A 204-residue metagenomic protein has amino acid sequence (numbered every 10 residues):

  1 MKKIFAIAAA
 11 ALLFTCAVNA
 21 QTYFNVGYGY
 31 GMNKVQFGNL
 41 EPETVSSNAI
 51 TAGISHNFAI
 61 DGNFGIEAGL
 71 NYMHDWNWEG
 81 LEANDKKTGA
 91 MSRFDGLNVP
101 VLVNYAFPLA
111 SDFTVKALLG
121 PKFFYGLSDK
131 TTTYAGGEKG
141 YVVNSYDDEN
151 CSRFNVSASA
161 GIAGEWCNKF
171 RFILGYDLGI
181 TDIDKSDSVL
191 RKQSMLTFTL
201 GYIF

Functional and structural regions predicted by a protein language model:
T15-A20: Sec/Tat signal peptide C-region and signal peptidase I cleavage site
T22-F24, G62-I66, A110-F113, N168-L174: Repeated loop/turn-to-beta-strand initiation elements of outer-membrane beta-barrel proteins
Y23, K192-F204: Outer-membrane beta-barrel "beta-signal"
F24-Y28, A68-L70, V101, A117-L119 (+3 more regions): Membrane-embedded beta-strand positions of outer-membrane beta-barrel proteins
Y28-K34, Y72-W76, N98, F107 (+3 more regions): Transmembrane beta-strands of outer-membrane beta-barrel pores
M32-S46, D75-G96, G126-S159, D182-M195: Extracellular/periplasm-exposed beta-strand and loop segments of Gram-negative cell-envelope proteins, dominated by
N48-I54, L97-V101, V115, L119 (+2 more regions): Hydrophobic, lipid-facing positions within transmembrane beta-strands of outer-membrane proteins
N57-G62, V103-L109, W166-N168, I180 (+1 more regions): Outer-membrane beta-barrel proteins
